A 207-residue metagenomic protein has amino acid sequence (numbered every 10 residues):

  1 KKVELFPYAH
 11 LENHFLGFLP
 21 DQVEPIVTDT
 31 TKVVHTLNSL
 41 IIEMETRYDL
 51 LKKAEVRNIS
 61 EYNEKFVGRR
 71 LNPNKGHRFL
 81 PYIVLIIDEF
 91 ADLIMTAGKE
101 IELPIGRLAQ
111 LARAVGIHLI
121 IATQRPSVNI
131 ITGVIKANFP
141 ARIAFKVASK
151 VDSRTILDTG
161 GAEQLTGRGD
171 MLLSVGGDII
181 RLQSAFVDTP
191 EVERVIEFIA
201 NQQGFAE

Functional and structural regions predicted by a protein language model:
K1-V56, L80-V147, V151-L165, D170-R181 (+1 more regions): P-loop NTPase catalytic phosphate-binding loop
R47, R69, E163, Q202-A206: Short secondary-structure junctions and interdomain/linker hinges
L50-H77: P-loop NTPase nucleotide-binding/switch module
Y62, P73-K75, R194-E207: Charged, low-hydrophobicity low-complexity segments
